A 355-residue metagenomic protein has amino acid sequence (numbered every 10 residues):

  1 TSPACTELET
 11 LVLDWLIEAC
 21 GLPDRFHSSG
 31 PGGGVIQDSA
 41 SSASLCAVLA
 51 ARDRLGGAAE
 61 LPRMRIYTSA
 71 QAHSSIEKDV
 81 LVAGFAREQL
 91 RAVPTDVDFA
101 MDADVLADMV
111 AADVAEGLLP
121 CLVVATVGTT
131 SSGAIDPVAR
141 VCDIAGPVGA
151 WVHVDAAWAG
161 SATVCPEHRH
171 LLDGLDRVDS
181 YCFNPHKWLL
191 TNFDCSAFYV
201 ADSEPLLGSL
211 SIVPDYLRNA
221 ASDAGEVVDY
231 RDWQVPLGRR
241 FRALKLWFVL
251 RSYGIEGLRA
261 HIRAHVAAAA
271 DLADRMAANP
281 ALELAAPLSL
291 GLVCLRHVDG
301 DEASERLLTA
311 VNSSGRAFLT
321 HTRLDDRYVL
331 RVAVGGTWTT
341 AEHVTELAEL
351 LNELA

Functional and structural regions predicted by a protein language model:
T1-S39, A50: Conserved N-terminal alpha-helix of the aminotransferase class I/II PLP-enzyme fold
S29-P31, A286-G291, R323-V329: Short Gly/Ser/Thr- and Asp/Glu-enriched loop/turn motifs at secondary-structure junctions
S39-L207: Conserved PLP-enzyme active-site core in the AAT-like
Q71-H73, V97-D98, G128-T130, A159 (+11 more regions): Short, glycine-/Ser/Thr-/acidic-enriched flexible segments
T129, V148, D173-P280: Active-site C-terminal subdomain of aminotransferase-like
P280-L284, R316-H321: A short linear hydrophobic-aromatic micro-motif
E283-V311: Conserved PLP-binding catalytic core of the aspartate aminotransferase-like
L324-A355: PLP-dependent enzyme catalytic core of the Aspartate aminotransferase-like
